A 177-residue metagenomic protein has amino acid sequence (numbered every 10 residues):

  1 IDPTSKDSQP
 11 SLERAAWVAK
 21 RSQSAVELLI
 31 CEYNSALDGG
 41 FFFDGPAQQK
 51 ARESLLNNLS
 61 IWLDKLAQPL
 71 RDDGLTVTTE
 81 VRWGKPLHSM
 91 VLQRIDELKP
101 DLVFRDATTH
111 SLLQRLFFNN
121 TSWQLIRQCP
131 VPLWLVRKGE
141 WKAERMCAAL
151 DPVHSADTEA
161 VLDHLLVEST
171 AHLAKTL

Functional and structural regions predicted by a protein language model:
I1-A47, R145-L177: Small/aliphatic-rich secondary-structure junction motif
D7, K65-V103, H110: Structural beta-alpha unit
S8, S60, G84-K85, R115 (+1 more regions): A conditional alpha-helix N-cap/helix-loop micro-motif detector
W17-R21, S89-R145: Gly/Ser-rich helix-loop-strand patches that form or flank binding pockets for ribonucleotide-derived cofactors
S24, L75-V77, V131: A structural micro-motif
E27-L29, T78-R82, W134: General small-molecule cofactor/ligand-binding pocket signal
A47-I61: A short acidic, glycine-rich active-site loop that binds or catalyzes chemistry on phosphate/adenosine moieties
W62, L66, T121, L125 (+1 more regions): A general structural detector for well-ordered alpha-helical segments in enzyme core domains, enriched
